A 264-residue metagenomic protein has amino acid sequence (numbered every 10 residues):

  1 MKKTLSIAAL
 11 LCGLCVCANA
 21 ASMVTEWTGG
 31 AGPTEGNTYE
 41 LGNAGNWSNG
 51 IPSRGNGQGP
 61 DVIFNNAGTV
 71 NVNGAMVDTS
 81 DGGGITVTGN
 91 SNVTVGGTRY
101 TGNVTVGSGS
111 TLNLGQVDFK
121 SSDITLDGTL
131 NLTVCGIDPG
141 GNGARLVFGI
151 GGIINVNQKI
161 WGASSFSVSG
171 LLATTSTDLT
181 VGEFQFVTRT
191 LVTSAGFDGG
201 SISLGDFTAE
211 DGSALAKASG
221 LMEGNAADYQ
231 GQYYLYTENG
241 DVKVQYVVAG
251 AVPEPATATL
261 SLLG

Functional and structural regions predicted by a protein language model:
M1-I7: Bacterial N-terminal signal peptides that target proteins for export
K2, T25, V62-I63, I85 (+1 more regions): Short hydrophobic/aromatic-rich beta-strand motifs
S6, C17-S22, V244-L262: Short, threonine-centered small-residue motifs that mark membrane-proximal processing/anchoring sites and TM-junction
L11-C12, L263: Repetitive helical segments and hydrophobic/amphipathic motifs
A20-N46: Right-handed parallel beta-helix/beta-solenoid
M23, S48-N157, S164-T180: Beta-strand repeat architectures
A31-T34, I51, G68, A195-G199: Acidic glycine-/aspartate-rich tracts in secreted/extracellular proteins
V134, P139-Q245: Extracellular, surface-exposed repeat/solenoid domains
